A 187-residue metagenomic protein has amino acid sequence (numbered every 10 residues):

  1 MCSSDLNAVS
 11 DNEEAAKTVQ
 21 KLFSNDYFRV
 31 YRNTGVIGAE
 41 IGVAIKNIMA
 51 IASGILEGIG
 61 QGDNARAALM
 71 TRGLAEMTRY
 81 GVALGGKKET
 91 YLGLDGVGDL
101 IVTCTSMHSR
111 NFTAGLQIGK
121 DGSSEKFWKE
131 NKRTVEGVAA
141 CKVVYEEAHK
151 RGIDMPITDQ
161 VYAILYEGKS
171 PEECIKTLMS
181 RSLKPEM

Functional and structural regions predicted by a protein language model:
M1-S3: Short, small-residue-biased leader/transition segments that mark boundaries at the very start of proteins
D5-T90: Internal alpha-helical scaffold of NAD(P)-dependent oxidoreductase catalytic cores
K46, S53-E57, V82-L92, G96-M187: NAD(P)-dependent Rossmann-like dehydrogenase/reductase catalytic/cofactor-binding core
